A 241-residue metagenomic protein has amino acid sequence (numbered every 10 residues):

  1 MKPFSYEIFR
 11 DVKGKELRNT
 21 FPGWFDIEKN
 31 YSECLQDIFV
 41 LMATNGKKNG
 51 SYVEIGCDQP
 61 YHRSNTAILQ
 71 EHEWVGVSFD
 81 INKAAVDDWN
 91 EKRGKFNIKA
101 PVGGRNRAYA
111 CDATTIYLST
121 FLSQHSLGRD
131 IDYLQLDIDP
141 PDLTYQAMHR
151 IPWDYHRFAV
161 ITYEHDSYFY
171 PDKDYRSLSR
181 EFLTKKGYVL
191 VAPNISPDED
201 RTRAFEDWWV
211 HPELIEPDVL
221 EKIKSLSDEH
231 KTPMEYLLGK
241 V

Functional and structural regions predicted by a protein language model:
M1-V241: Phosphate/nucleotide-binding beta-alpha loop and adjacent structural elements of enzyme active sites
